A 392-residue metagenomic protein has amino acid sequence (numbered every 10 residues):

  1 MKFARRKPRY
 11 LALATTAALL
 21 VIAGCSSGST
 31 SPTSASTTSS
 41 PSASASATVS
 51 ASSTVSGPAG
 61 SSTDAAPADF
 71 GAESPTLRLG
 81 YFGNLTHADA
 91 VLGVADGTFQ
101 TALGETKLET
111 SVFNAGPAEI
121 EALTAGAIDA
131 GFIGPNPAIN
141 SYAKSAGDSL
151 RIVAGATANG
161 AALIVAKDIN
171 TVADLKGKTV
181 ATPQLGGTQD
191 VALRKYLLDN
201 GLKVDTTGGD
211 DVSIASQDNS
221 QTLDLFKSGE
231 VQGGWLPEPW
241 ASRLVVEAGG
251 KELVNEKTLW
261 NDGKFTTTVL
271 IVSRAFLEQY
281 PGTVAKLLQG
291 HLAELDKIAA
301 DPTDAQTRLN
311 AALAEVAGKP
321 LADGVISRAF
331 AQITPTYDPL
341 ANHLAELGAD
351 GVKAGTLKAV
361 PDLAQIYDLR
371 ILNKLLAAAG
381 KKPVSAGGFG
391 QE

Functional and structural regions predicted by a protein language model:
K2-L13: Bacterial N-terminal signal peptides that target proteins for export
C25-S36, P41: Bacterial lipoprotein signal-peptidase II cleavage site
A35-S36, V49, S53-A215, Q232-W235 (+1 more regions): Short, glycine-/small- and polar/acidic-enriched structural segments that line small-molecule recognition paths
Q100-E105, G208, T258-G263, F330-P339: Short, solvent-exposed loop/beta-turn-alpha elements that line the ligand-binding surface or hinge of extracytoplasmic
G208-D211, Q221-A314: Pocket-lining segment of extracytoplasmic ligand-binding domains
E278-A359: Secondary-structure end/capping motifs
A349-E392: Conserved C-terminal helix/tail region of periplasmic/extracytoplasmic solute-binding proteins
